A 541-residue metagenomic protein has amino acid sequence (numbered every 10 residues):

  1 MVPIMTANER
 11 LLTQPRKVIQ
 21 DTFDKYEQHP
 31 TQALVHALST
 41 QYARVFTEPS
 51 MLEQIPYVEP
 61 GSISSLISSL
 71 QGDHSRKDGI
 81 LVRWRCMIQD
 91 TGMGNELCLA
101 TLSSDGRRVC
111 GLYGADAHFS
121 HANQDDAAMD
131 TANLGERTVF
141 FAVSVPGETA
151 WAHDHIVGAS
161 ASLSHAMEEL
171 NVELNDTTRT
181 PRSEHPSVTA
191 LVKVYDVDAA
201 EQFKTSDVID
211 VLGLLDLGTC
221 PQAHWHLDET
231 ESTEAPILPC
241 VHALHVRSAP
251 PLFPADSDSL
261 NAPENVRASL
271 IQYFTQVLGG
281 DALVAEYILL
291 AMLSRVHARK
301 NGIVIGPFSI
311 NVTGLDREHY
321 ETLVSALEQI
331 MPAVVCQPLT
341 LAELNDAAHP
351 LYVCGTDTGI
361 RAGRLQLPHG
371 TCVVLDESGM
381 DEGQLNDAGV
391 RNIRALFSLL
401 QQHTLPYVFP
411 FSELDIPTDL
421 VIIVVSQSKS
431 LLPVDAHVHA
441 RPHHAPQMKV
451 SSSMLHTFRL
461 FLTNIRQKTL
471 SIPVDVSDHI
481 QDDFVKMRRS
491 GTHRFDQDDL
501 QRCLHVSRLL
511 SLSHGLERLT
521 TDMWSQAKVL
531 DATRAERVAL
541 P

Functional and structural regions predicted by a protein language model:
M1-L270, G279, P368: OB-fold and OB-like single-stranded nucleic-acid-recognition modules and their adjacent interaction interfaces
P49, E53-P56, R76-M87, G92 (+2 more regions): Conserved ASCE/P-loop NTPase catalytic core
N95-L99, P221-W225, K300-N301, E377 (+5 more regions): Intrinsically disordered, low-complexity regions enriched in proline, serine, glycine and charged residues
A100-D105, H226-T230, E286-L290, G302-T313 (+4 more regions): Short amphipathic alpha-helical segments embedded in low-complexity Lys/Glu-rich regions
D176-T180, F253-L260, R364, T463-H479: An acidic intrinsically disordered interaction segment
D207, V211-G213, L283-L289, V421-I423 (+1 more regions): P-loop NTPase catalytic cores that bind/hydrolyze ATP
L214, T275, L293-H297, P332 (+4 more regions): Non-catalytic alpha-helical coupling and interface elements of nucleotide-dependent molecular machines and regulators
D415-T418, P433-L540: Basic, amphipathic alpha-helical bundle interface domains used for macromolecular binding and assembly
